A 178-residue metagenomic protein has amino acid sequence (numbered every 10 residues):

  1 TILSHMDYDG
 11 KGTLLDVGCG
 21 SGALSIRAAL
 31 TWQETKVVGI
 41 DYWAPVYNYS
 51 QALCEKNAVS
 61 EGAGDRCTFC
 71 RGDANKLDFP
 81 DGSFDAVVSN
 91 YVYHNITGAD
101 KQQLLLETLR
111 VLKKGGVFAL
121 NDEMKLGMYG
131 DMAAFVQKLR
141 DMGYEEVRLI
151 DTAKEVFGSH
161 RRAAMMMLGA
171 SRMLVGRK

Functional and structural regions predicted by a protein language model:
T1-K11: Conserved alpha-helix/loop element of class I SAM-dependent methyltransferases that forms part of the SAM/SAH-binding
G10-G20, V38: Conserved class I S-adenosyl-L-methionine
S21-Q33: Conserved SAM-binding loop of SAM-dependent methyltransferases across substrates and taxa, primarily the Class I
W32, I96-G98, L112-K114: Helix-to-beta-strand junctions that scaffold the AdoMet/dcAdoMet cofactor pocket in Class I SAM-dependent enzymes
N75-V87: A short acidic, Gly/Pro-enriched loop at the edge of an enzyme's catalytic core that lines a small-molecule cofactor
Q102-K114: A short glycine-rich, Lys/Arg-flanked "PGG" loop and its adjoining helix->strand segment in the class I
G115-D122: Conserved beta-strand signature within the Rossmann-like core of class I S-adenosyl-L-methionine
G143, V156-K178: Core SAM-dependent methyltransferase catalytic element
